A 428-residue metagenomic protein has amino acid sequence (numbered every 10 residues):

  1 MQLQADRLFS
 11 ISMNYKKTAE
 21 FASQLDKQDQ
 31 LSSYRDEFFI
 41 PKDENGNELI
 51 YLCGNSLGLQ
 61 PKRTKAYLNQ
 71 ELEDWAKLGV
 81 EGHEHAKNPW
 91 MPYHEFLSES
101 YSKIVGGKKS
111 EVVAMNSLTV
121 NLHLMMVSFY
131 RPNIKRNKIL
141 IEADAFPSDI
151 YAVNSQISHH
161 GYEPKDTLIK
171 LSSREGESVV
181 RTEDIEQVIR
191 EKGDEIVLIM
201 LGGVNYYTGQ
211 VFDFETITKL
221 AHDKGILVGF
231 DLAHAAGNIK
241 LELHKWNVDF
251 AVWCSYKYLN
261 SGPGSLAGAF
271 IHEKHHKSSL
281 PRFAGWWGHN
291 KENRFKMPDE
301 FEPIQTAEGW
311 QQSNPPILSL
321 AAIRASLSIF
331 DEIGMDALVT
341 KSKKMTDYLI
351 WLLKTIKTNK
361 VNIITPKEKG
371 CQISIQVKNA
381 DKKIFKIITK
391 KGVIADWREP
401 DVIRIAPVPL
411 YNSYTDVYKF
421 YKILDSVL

Functional and structural regions predicted by a protein language model:
Q2-L428: Pyridoxal 5′-phosphate
